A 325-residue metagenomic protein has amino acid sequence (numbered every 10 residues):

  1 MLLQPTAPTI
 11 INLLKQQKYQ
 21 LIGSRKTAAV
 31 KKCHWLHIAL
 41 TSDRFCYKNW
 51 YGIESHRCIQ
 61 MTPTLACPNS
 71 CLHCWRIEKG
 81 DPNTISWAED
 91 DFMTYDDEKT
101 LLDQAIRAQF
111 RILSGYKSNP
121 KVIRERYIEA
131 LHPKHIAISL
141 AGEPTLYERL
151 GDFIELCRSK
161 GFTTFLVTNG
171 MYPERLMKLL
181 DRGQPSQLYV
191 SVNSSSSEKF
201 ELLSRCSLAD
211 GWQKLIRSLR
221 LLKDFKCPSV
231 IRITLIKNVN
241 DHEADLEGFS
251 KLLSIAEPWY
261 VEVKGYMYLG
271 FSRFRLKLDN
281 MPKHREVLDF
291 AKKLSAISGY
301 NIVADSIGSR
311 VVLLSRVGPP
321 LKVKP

Functional and structural regions predicted by a protein language model:
M1-L65, N69-H73, I77-R107, R111: Flexible, acidic/Gly-rich N-terminal and inter-domain linker regions that tether and position cofactor-handling modules
N49, I53-C67, I255-M267, V287-K293: Short, solvent-exposed linear motifs at loop/edge-of-secondary-structure regions
H56, L131-P133, S306-R310: Short Gly/Ser/Thr- and Asp/Glu-enriched loop/turn motifs at secondary-structure junctions
S70, G80-N83, S197-K199, L269-S272 (+1 more regions): Short catalytic/ligand-binding loop motif for oxyanion handling, primarily in non-cytosolic enzymes, centered on
A105-I123: Short N-terminal or domain-adjacent regulatory/targeting segments
K117-R285: Conserved AdoMet/S-adenosylmethionine-binding subsite of the radical SAM
H284-P325: C-terminal accessory regions of radical SAM enzymes
